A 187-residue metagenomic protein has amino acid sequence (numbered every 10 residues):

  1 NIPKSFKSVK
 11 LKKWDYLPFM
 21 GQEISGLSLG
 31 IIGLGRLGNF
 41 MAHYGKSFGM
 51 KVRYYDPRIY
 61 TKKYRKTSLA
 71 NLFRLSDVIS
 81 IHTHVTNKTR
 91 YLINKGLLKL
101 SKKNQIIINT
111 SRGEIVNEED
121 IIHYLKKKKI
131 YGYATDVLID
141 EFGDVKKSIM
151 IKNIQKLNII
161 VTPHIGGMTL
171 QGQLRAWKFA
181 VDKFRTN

Functional and structural regions predicted by a protein language model:
N1-F6, G21, L100, I107: Phosphate/diphosphate ligand-binding glycine-rich loop within oxidoreductases
N1-K7, L27, H43-M50, V181-R185: Oxidoreductase and adenylate-handling cofactor-binding alpha/beta cores
P3-K4, W14, L29, D77 (+2 more regions): Generic structural signal for secondary-structure transition and capping sites
S8, D56-K62, H84-N87, S111 (+1 more regions): Short, flexible loop segments at the rims of nucleotide/cofactor-binding pockets, characterized by
S8-Y16: A short, charged, Gly/Pro-tolerant segment at domain boundaries
L17-K103: Rossmann-like dinucleotide/phosphate-binding beta-alpha-beta segment
N104-I106, T110-N187: Rossmann-like dinucleotide-binding domain for NAD(H)/NADP(H)
